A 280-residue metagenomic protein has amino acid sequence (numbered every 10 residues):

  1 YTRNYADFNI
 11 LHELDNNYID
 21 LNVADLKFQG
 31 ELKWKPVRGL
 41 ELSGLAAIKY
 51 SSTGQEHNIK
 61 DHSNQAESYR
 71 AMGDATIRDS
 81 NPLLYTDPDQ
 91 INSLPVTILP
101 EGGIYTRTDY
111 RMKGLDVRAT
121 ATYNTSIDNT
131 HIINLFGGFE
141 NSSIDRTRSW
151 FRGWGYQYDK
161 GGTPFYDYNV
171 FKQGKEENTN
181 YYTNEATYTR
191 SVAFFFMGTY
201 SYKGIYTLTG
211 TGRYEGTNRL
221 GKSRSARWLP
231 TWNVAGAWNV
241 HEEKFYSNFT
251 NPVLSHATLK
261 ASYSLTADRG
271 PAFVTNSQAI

Functional and structural regions predicted by a protein language model:
R3-I59, R70-P88, S93-I280: Extracellular/periplasmic, surface-exposed regions of secreted and cell-surface proteins
E67: The feature captures the catalytic groove of carbohydrate-active enzymes
